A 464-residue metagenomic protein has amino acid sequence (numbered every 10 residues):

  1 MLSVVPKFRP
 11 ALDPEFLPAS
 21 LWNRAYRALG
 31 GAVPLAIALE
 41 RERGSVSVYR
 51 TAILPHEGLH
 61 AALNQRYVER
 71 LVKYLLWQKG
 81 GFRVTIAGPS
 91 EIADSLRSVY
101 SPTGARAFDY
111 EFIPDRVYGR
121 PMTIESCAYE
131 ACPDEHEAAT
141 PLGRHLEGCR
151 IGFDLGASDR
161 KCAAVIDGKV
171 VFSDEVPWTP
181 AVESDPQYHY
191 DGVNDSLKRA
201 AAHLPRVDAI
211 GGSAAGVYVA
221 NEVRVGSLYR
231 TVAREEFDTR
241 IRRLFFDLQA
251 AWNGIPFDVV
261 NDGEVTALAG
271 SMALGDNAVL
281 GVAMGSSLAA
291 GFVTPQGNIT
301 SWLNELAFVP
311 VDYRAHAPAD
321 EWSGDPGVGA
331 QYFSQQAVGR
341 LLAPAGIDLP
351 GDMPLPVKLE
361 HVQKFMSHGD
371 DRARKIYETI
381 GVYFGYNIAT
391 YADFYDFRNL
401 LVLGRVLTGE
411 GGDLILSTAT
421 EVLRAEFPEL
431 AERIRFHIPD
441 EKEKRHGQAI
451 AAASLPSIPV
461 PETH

Functional and structural regions predicted by a protein language model:
M1-Y49, L63, S95, A105 (+9 more regions): Glycine/GP-enriched mid-protein hinge/lid loop-to-helix segment characteristic of carbohydrate kinases
G44-V72: Non-catalytic, solvent-exposed interaction/assembly segments
E57-R66, L75-K79, S90, S95-A128 (+6 more regions): Glycine-rich phosphate-binding loop and adjoining helix at the ATP-binding site of ATP-dependent phosphoryl-transfer
Q78-S90, R206-A215, Y395-V406: Short glycine-rich phosphate-binding loop at a beta-alpha junction
R83-T85, G148-D154, V207-G211, V279-A283 (+1 more regions): Short glycine-aspartate micro-motif
Q187-H203, Y383, N387: Short, well-ordered amphipathic alpha-helical segments that serve as non-catalytic structural scaffolds within diverse
T379-F397: Phosphate/ATP-binding catalytic cores across multiple sugar-kinase/actin-like superfamilies, primarily ASKHA
E441-H464: Structural signal for terminal/edge beta-strands and the immediately following C-terminal loop/tail that closes
